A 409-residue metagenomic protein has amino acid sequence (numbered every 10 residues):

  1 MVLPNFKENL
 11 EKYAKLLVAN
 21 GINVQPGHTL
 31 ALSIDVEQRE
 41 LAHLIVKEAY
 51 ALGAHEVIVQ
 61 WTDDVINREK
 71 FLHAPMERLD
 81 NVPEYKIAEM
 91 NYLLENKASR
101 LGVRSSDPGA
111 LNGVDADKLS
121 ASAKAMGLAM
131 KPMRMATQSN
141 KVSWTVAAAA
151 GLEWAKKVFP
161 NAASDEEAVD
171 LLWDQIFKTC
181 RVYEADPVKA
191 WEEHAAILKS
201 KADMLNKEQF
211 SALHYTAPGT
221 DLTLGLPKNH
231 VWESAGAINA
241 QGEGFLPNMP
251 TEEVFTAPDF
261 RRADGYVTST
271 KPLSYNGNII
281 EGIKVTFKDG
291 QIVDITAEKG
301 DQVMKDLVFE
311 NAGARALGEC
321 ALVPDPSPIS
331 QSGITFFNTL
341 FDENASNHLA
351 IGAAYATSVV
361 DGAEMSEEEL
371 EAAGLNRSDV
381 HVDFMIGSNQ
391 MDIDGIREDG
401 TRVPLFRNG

Functional and structural regions predicted by a protein language model:
M1-D264, G395, V403: Active-site bordering "gate/hinge" segments that shape substrate access to catalytic or cofactor-binding pockets
K15, N206-E208, N276-I279, G313 (+2 more regions): Short solvent-exposed loop/turn micro-motifs enriched in small/polar/acidic residues
E37, S106-P108, G151, T220 (+7 more regions): Short, glycine-/Ser/Thr-/acidic-enriched flexible segments
G225, I295-T296, F406: Short linear motifs in exposed loops
T256-F309: Long, well-ordered mid-to-C-terminal structural blocks that present hydrophobic/aromatic surfaces
R262-D264, I280-G282, D289-I292, R315-E319 (+3 more regions): Active-site lining segments that contact anionic ligands and/or coordinate catalytic metals
D294-A363: Dual-mode signal for accessory low-complexity, basic/Gly-rich regions
E367-G409: Extended hydrophobic packing segments that form well-structured cores
